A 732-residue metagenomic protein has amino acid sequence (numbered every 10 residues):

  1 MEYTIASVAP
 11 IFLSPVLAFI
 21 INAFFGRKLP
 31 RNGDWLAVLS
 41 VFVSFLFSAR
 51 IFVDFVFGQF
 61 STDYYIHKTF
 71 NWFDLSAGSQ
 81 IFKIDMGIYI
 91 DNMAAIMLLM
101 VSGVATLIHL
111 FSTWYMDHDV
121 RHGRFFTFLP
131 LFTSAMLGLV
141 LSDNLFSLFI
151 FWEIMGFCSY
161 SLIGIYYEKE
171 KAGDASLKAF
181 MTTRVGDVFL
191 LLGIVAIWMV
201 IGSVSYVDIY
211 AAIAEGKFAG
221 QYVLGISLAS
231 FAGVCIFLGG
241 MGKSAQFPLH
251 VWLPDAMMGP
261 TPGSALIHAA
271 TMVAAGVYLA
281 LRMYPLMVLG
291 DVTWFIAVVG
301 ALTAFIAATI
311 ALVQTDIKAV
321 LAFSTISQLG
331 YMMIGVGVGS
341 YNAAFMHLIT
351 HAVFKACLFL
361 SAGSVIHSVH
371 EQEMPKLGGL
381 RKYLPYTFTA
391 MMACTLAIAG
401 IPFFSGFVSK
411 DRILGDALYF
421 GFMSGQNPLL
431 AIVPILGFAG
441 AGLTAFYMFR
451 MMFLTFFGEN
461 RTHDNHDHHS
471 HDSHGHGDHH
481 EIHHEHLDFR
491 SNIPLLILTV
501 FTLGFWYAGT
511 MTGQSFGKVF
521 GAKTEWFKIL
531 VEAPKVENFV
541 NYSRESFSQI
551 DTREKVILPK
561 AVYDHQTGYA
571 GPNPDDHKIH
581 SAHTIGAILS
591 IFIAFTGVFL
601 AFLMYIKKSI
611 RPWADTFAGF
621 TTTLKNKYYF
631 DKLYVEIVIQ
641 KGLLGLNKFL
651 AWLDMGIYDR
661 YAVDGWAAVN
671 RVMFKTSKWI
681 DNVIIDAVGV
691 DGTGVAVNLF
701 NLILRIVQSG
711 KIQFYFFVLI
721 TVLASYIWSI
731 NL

Functional and structural regions predicted by a protein language model:
M1-L13, L29-A37, F82-M100, G138-F151 (+8 more regions): Membrane-entry segments of alpha-helical transmembrane domains in multi-pass membrane proteins
M1-S7, F25-L99, G103-T127, V200-I226 (+6 more regions): Transmembrane helix-loop-helix hairpins at membrane boundaries of multipass inner-membrane proteins
V8-P15, A37-F47, A94-V101, L129-F132 (+11 more regions): Hydrophobic alpha-helical transmembrane segments of polytopic
F12-G26, T106, M241, A245: N-terminal signal-anchor/start-transfer transmembrane helix
P30-V43, L177-F189, Y383-M392, E485-V500 (+1 more regions): Alpha-helical transmembrane segments and their helix-start/interface "positive-inside/aromatic belt" motifs in integral
L39-F57, G186-W198, M391-F403, P494-V519 (+3 more regions): Hydrophobic alpha-helical membrane-insertion segments
L75, S79-F82, Y89-N92, T512-F592 (+1 more regions): Aromatic-capped, Gly/Pro-kinked transmembrane alpha-helices
T106-L148, F157-H483, Y507: Hydrophobic transmembrane alpha-helices and their helix-loop junctions in integral membrane proteins
